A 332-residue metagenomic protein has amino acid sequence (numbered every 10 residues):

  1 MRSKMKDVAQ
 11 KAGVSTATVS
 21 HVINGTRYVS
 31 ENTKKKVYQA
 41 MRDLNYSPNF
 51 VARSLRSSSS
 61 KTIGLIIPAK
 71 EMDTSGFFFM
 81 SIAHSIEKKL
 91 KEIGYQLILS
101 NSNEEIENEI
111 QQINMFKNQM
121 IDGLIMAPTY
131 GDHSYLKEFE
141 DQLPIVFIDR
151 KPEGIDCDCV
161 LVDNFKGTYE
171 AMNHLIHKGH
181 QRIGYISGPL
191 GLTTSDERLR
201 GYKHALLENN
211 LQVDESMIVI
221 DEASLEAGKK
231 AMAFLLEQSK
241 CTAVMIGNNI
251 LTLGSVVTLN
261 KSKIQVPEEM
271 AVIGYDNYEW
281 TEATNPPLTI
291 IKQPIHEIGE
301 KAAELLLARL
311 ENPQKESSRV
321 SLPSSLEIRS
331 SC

Functional and structural regions predicted by a protein language model:
M1-K61: N-terminal helix-turn-helix DNA-binding module of bacterial transcription factors
S15, K61, D122, Q181-R182 (+1 more regions): Short acidic/polar active-site loop segments enriched in Thr and Asp
T18, G64, I125, G184-Y185 (+1 more regions): Conserved beta-strand positions in the central sheet of alpha/beta enzyme cores
D43, S85-I93, E107, Q111 (+2 more regions): Bacterial carbohydrate/catabolite-sensing allosteric modules
Y46, N103-I106, M126-D132, I250: Short beta->alpha connector loops
Y46-I113, K203, L207: Amphipathic helical "hinge" segments at domain boundaries
L136-Q142: Acidic (Asp/Glu)-rich catalytic clusters
